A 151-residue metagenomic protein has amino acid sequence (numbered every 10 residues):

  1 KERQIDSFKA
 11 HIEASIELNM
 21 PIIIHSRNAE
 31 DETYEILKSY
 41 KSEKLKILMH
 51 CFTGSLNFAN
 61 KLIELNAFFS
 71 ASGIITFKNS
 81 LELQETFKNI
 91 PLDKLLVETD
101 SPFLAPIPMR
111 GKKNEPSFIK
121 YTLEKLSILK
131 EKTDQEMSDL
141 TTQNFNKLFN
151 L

Functional and structural regions predicted by a protein language model:
E2-L96: Catalytic pocket-lining loop regions of alpha/beta-barrel enzymes, especially the amidohydrolase/enolase/GH5 lineages
E2-S7, R110-S117: Alpha-helix N-cap and loop-to-helix initiation/capping positions
A14, S117-L151: Mid-to-C-terminal alpha-helical segments outside catalytic/metal-binding sites
N28, K78, N114, K132 (+1 more regions): Residue-level signal for the nucleotide or nucleotide-sugar donor/cofactor binding architecture
T33, T76, T99, T122 (+1 more regions): Ser/Thr-centric signal marking residues that sit in or immediately flank functional binding/regulatory motifs
K41-E43, G111, E131, Q135-E136: Short, glycine- and charge-enriched coil/turn segments that flank and shape catalytic ligand pockets
D93-E115: Short acidic/histidine-rich active-site segments
